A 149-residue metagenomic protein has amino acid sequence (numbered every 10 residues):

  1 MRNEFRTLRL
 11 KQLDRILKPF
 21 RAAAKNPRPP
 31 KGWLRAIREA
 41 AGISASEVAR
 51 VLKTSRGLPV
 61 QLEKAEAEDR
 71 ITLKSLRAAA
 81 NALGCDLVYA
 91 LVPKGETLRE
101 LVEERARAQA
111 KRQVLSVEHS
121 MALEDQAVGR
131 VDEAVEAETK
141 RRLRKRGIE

Functional and structural regions predicted by a protein language model:
M1-P29, T97-E149: N-terminal flexible/basic segments that precede or flank functional cores
R2-N3, G32-V51: Short basic helix-loop element that most often maps to the first helix and adjoining turn of HTH DNA-binding modules
F20-A22, G32, L62-E66: Short, contiguous strand/loop micro-motifs
P29, A40, E68-I71: Helix-turn-helix/winged-helix DNA-binding modules
L52-R70: Recognition helix of helix-turn-helix/homeodomain-like DNA-binding domains that insert into the DNA major groove
L73-Y89: DNA major-groove recognition helix of helix-turn-helix/homeodomain DNA-binding modules
G84-E100: Short C-terminal boundary/hinge segments that cap the last helix of small helical domains
